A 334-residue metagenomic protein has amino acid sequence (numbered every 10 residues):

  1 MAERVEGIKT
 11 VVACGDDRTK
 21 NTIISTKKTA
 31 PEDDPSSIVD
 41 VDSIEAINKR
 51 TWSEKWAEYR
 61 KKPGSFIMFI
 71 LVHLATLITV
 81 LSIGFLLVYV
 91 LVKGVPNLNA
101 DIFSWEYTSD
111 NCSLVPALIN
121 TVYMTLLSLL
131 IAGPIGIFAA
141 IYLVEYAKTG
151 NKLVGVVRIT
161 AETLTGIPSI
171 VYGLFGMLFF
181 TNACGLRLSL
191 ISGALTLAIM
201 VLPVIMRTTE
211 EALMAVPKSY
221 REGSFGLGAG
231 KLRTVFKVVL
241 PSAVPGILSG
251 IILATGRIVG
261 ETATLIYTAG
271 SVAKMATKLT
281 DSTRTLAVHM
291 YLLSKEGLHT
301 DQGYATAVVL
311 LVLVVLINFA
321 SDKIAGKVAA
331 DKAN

Functional and structural regions predicted by a protein language model:
M1-L74, D322-N334: Transmembrane alpha-helical segments of polytopic membrane transport and secretion proteins
T51-L74, V88-L130, G150, L292-D301: Periplasmic/extracellular loop-to-transmembrane helix junction in inner-membrane transport proteins
D110-C112, L265-L311: Interhelical loop and adjacent transmembrane-helix boundary motif in polytopic membrane transport permeases
S128-A161, D322-A330: Transmembrane-helix boundary motif in ABC transporter permease subunits
L143, M214, I252, L292-N334: C-terminal transmembrane helix and the adjacent membrane-cytosol boundary/short C-terminal tail of inner/organellar
E162-A198: Generic hydrophobic transmembrane alpha-helix motif, especially the helices
P168, L227-G228, P241: Glycine/proline-centered hinge or cleavage motifs at structural transition points of membrane proteins
K231-Y267: Transmembrane alpha-helices
